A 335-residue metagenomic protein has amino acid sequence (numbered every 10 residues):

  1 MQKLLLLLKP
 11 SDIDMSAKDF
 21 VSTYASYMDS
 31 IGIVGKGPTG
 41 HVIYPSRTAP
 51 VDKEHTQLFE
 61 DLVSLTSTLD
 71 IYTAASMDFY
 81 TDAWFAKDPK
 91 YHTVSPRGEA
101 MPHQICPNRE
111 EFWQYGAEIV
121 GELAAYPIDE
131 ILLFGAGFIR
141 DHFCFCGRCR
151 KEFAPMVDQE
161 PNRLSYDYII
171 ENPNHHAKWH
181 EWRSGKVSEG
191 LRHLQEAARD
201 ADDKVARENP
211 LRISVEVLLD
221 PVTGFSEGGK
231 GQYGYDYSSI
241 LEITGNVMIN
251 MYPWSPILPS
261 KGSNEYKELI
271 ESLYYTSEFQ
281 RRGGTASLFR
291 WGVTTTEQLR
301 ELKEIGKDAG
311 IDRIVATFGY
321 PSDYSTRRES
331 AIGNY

Functional and structural regions predicted by a protein language model:
M1-D12, Y72-Y80, L132-A136, H176-G231 (+2 more regions): Aromatic-lined carbohydrate-recognition surfaces of secreted/lumenal glycan-active proteins
L4-D12, V42-T56, E99-E118, H175-S188 (+2 more regions): The substrate-binding groove and active-site-proximal loops of carbohydrate-active enzymes, especially glycoside
P10-A25, E110-E122, F225-L241, S272 (+1 more regions): Short, acidic/polar
D14-V42, E122-E130, S238-M248, I305-V315: Catalytic domains of carbohydrate-active enzymes, especially glycoside hydrolases
F20-V21, G37-A83, H175-K178, W182-A201: Aromatic-lined substrate-binding rim segments of carbohydrate-active enzymes
T39-H41, F134, P161-H175, G231-Y266 (+1 more regions): Aromatic- and acid-rich polysaccharide-binding/catalytic face of secreted or lumenal carbohydrate-active enzymes
Y72-Y126, F143, L164-A177: Active-site-adjacent "subsite" loops/lids of carbohydrate-active enzymes
T244-G262, E268-T276, R282-Y335: Substrate-binding cleft of secreted/luminal carbohydrate-active enzymes
